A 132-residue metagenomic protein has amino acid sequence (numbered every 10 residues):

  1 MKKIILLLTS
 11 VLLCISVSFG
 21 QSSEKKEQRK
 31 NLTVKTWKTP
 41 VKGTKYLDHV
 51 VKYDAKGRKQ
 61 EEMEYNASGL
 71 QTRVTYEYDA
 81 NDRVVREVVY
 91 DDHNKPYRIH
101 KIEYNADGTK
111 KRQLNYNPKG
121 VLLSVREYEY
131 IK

Functional and structural regions predicted by a protein language model:
M1-E24: Bacterial Sec-dependent N-terminal signal peptides
Q21-K132: Buried hydrophobic residues that stabilize the cores of well-folded domains
